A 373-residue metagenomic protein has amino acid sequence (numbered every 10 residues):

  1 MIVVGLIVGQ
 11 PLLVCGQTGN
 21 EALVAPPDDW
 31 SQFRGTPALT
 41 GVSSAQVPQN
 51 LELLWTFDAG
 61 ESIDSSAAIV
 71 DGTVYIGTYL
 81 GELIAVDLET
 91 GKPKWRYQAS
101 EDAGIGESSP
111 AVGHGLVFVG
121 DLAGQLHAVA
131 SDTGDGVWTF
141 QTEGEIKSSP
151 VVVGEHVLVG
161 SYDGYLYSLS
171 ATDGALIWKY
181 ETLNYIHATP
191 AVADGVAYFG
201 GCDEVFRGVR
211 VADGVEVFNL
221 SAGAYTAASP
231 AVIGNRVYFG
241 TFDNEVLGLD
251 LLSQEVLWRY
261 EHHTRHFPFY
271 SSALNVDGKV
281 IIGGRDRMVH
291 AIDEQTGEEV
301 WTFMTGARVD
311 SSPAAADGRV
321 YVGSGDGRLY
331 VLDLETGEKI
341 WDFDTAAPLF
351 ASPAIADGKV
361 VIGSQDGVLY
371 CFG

Functional and structural regions predicted by a protein language model:
M1-P11: Bacterial N-terminal signal peptides
G9-P48: Sequence/structural signature of beta-propeller modules and their immediately flanking N-terminal secretory/stalk
V24-P27, R34-P37, W55-A68, P93-H114 (+13 more regions): Extracytoplasmic beta-rich repeat domains
V42-G60: A short helix->beta-strand "capping" segment at the edge of beta-propeller domains
Y79-G81, V86-L88: Beta-propeller domains
D87-G91, A130-G134, S170-D173, R210-G214 (+4 more regions): Short loop/turn segments that connect beta-strands within beta-propeller blades
